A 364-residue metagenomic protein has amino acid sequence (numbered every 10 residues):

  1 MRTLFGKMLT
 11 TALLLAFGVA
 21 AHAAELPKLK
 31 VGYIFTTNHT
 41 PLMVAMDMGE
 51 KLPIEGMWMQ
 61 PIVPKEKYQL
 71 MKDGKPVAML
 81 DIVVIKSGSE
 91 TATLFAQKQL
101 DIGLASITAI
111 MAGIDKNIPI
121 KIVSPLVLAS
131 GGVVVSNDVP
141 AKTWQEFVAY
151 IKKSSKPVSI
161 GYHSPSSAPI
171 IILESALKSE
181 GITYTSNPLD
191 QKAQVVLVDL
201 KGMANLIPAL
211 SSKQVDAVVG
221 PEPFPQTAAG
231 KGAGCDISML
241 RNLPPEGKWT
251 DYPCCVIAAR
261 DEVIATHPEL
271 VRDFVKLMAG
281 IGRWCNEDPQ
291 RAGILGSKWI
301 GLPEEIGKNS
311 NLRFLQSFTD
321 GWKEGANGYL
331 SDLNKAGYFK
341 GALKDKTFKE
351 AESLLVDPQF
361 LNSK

Functional and structural regions predicted by a protein language model:
M1-L9: Bacterial N-terminal signal peptides that target proteins for export
H22-K30, K75, A141-S159, K340-L343: Immediate post-signal peptide segment of exported/extracytoplasmic ligand-binding proteins
K28-L29, F35-V84, S89-E90, L94-A96 (+2 more regions): Short, polar/charged alpha-helical segment
K65-T93, S106, Y184-S212, P223: Short helix-initiation/N-cap motifs at beta->coil->alpha
I107-T108, P119, P125-P208, S212 (+5 more regions): A conserved helix-loop-strand patch within extracytoplasmic ligand-binding domains of the periplasmic binding
T108, G202-G296: Pocket-lining segment of extracytoplasmic ligand-binding domains
A265-K340: Secondary-structure end/capping motifs
N334-K364: Conserved C-terminal helix/tail region of periplasmic/extracytoplasmic solute-binding proteins
